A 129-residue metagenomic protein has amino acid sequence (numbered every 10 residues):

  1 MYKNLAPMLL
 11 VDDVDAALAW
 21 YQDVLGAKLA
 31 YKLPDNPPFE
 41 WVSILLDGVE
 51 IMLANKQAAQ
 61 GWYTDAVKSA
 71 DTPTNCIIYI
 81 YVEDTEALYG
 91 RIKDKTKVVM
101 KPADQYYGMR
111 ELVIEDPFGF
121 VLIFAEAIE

Functional and structural regions predicted by a protein language model:
M1-M8, L25-I80, Y89-E115, A125-E129: Vicinal oxygen chelate
A17-Q22, I92, D116-G119: Conserved active-site tyrosine of GNAT-family acetyltransferases
